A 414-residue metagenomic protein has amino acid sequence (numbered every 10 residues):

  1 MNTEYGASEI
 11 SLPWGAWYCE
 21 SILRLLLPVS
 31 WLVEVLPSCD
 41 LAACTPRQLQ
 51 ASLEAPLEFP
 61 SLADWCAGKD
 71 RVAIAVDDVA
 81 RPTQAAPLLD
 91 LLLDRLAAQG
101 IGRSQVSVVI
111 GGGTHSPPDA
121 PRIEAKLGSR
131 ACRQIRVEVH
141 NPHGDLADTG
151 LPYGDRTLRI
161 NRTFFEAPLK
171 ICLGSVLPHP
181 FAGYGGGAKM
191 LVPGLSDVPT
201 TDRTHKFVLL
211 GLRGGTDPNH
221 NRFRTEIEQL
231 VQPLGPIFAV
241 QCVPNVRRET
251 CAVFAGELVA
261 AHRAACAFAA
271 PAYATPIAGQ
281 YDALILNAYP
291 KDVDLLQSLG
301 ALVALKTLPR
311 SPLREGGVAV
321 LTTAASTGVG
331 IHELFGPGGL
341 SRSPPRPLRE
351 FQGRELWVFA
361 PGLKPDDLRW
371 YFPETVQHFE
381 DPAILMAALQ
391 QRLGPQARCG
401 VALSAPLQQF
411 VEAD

Functional and structural regions predicted by a protein language model:
M1-L53: N-terminal amphipathic/basic leader segments beginning at the initiator methionine
L57-A73, A98-S104, T275-Y281, P312-R314 (+1 more regions): Glycine-rich phosphate/diphosphate-binding loops that line cofactor/substrate pockets in enzymes
R71-P82, S107-G113, I285-N287: Short glycine-rich or small-residue beta-strand-to-loop segments that form or flank ligand, phosphate, metal/Fe-S
A97, V303-D414: C-terminal non-catalytic interaction/assembly regions of soluble proteins
P118-G185, R392-G394: An acidic, phosphate/nucleotide-engaging active-site surface
R156, I160-P218, R224-I227: Divalent-metal (Mg2+/Mn2+/Ca2+)-assisted nucleotide/phosphate chemistry catalytic cores
G214-K291: Membrane-embedded hairpin module used as a gating/binding unit in multi-pass transport and secretion proteins
A261-H332: Long, well-ordered mid-to-C-terminal structural blocks that present hydrophobic/aromatic surfaces
